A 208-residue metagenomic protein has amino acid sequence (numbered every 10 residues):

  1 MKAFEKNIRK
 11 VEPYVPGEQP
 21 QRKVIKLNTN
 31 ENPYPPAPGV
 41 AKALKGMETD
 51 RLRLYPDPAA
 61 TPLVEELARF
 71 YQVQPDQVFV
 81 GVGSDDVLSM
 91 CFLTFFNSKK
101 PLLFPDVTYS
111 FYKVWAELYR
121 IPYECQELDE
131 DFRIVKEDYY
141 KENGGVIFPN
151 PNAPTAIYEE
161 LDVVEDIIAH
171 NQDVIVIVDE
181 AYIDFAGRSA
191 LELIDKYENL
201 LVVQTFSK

Functional and structural regions predicted by a protein language model:
M1-L54, E142: N-terminal "arm"/small-domain region of PLP-dependent enzymes with the aminotransferase-like
I25, L103, E124-Q126, I177 (+1 more regions): Hydrophobic/aromatic beta-strand patches that form the interior of the parallel beta-sheet core in alpha/beta enzyme
N30-P33, S84-D85, Y109, N150-P154 (+1 more regions): Short glycine-rich anion-binding loops that position phosphate/pyrophosphate groups of nucleotides and phosphorylated
K42-G46, R69, L93-N97, V114-L118 (+2 more regions): Short, well-ordered alpha-helices that flank and scaffold nucleotide-derived cofactor binding pockets
T61-P101: Phosphate-binding glycine-rich loop
T94-P149: PLP-dependent aminotransferase-like
R133-E142, P154-S207: Active-site pre-lysine segment of PLP-dependent enzymes
